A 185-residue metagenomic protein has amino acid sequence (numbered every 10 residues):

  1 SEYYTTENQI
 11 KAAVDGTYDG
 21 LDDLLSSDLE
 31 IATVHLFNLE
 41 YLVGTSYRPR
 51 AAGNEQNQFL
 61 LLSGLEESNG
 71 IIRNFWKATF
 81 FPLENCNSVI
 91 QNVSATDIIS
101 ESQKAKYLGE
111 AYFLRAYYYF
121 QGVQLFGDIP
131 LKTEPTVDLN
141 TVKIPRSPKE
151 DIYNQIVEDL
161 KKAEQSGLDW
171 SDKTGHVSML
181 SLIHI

Functional and structural regions predicted by a protein language model:
S1-E110, L114-N154, D169-G175: Short acidic-aromatic linear motifs embedded in glycine-rich loops, typified by GG[WY][YF]DAGD(H) and related
E164-Q165: Amphipathic alpha-helical segments of tetratricopeptide repeats
L180: Aromatic- and glycine-enriched pocket-lining scaffold segments that form the walls of small-molecule binding clefts
I183-I185: Conserved small/polar residues in nucleotide/adenosyl-binding loops
